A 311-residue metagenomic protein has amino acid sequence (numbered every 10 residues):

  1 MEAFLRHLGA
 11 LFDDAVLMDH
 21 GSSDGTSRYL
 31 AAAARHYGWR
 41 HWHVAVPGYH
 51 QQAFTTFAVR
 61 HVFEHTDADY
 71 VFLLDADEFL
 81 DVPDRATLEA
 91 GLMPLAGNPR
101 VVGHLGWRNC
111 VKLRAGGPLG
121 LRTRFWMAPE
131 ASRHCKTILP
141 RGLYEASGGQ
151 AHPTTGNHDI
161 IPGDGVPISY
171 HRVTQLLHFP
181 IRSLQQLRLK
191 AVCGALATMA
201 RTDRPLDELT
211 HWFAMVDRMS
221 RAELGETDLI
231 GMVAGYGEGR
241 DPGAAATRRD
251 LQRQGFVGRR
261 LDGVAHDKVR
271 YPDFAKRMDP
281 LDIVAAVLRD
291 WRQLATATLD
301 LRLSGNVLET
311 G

Functional and structural regions predicted by a protein language model:
M1-D13: Short, well-formed alpha-helical segments that are part of the catalytic scaffolds of diverse glycosyltransferases
A3-F4, Y29, G91: A short acidic, amphipathic alpha-helical/loop segment
H7, M18-S27: Ser/Thr-glycine-rich phosphate-binding loops at phosphate-binding pockets of nucleotides, nucleotide cofactors
D13-G21, W42-V44: Short beta-strand/loop segment that forms part of the nucleotide-sugar
S27-L73: Active-site-proximal specificity loops/subdomain of glycosyltransferases
A53-T55, V82-G311: Catalytic-site signature of metal-activated, phosphate-bearing donor transferases, centered on the GT-A/GT-A-like
D75-L80: The conserved acidic donor/metal-binding loop of glycosyltransferases
